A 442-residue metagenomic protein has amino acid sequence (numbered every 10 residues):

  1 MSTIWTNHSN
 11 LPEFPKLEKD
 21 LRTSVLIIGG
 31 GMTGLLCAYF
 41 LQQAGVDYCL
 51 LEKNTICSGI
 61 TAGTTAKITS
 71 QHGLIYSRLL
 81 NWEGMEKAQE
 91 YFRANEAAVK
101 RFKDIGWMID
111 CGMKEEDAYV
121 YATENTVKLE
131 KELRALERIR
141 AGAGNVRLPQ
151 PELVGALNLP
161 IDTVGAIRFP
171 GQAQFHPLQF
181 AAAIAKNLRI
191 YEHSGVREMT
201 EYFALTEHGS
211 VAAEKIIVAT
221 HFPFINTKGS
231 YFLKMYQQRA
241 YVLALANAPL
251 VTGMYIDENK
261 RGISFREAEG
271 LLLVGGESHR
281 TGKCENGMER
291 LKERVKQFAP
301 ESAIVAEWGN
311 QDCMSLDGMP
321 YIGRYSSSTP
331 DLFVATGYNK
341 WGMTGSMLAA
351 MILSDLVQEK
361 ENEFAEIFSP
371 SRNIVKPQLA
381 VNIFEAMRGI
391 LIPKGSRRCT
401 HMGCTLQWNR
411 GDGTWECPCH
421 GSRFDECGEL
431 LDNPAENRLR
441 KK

Functional and structural regions predicted by a protein language model:
M1-V25: Extreme N-terminal leader/targeting segments of oxidoreductases
S2-N7, L74-L80, K103-F180: Flavin (FAD/FMN) cofactor-binding and adjacent substrate-gating region of FAD-dependent oxidoreductase domains
L21-L50: N-terminal Rossmann-like FAD-binding beta1-loop-alpha1 element of flavoenzymes
Q43-G63: Glycine-rich FAD pyrophosphate-binding loop
G63-A94: Glycine-rich active-site loop/strand segments that organize a redox cofactor
V164-K215, A219: Helical element adjacent to the flavin cofactor pocket in flavoenzyme catalytic cores
M199-E201, L205-E267: Flavin-dependent oxidoreductases
N259, R290, E301-N382, G395: C-terminal catalytic lobe of FAD-dependent flavoproteins
